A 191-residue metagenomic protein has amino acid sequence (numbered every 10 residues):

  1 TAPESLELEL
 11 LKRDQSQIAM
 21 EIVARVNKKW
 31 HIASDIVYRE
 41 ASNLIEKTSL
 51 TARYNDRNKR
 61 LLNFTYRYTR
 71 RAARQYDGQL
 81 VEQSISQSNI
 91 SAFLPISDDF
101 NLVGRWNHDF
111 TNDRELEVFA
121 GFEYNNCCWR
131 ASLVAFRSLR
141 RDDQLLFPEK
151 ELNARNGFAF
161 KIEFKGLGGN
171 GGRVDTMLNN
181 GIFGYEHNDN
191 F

Functional and structural regions predicted by a protein language model:
T1-F191: Long, low-hydrophobicity, solvent-exposed regions enriched in small/turn-prone and acidic residues
